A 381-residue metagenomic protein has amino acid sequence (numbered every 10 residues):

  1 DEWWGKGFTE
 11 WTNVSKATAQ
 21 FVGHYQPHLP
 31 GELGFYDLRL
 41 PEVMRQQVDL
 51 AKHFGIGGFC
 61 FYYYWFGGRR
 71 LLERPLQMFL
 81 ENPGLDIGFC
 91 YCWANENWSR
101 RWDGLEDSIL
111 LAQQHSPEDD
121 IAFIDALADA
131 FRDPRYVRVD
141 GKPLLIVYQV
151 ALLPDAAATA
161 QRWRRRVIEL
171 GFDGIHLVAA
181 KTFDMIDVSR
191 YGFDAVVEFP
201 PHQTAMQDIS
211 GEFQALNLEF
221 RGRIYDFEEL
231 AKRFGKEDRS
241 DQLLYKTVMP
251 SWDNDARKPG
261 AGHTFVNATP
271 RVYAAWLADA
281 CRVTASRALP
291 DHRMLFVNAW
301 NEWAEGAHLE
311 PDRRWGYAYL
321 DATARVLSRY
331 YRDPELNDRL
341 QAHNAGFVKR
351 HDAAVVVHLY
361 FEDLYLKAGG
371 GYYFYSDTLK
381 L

Functional and structural regions predicted by a protein language model:
D1-N344: Glycan-processing catalytic domains of CAZymes
G316, R325-L381: ER/Golgi luminal nucleotide-sugar-dependent glycosyltransferases, focusing on the catalytic module
